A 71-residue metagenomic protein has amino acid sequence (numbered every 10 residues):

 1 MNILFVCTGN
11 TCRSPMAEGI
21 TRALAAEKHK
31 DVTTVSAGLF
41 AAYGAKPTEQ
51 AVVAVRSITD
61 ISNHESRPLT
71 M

Functional and structural regions predicted by a protein language model:
M1-M71: Short polar/charged helix/loop
